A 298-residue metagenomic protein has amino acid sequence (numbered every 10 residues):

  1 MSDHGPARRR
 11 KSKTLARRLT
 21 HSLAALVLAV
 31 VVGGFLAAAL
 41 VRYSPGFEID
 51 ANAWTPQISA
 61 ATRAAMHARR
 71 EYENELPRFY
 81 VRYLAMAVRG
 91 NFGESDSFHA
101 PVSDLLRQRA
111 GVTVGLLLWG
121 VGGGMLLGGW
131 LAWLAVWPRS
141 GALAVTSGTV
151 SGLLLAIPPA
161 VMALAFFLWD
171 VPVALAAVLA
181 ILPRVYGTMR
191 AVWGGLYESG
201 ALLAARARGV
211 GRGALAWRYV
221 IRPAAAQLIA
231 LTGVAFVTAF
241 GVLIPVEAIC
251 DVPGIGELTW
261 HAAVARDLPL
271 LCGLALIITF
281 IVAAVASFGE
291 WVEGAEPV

Functional and structural regions predicted by a protein language model:
D3-H4, R8, E73-G129: An internal, D/E-rich "acidic patch" concept
T14, R18, A38, R42 (+4 more regions): Transmembrane-helix boundary motif in ABC transporter permease subunits
S22-V31, F35, S103-L134, I221 (+1 more regions): Transmembrane alpha-helix signature in integral membrane proteins
V30-R78: Hydrophobic alpha-helical transmembrane segments of membrane transport/permease proteins and related membrane-embedded
G33, G122-G128, A176-A180, I255-V292: Hydrophobic alpha-helical transmembrane segments of polytopic membrane proteins
G34-D50, L231-W260, A275, T279: Non-cytoplasmic
S147-P183, L268: Generic hydrophobic transmembrane alpha-helix motif, especially the helices
D170-R206: Membrane-cytosol interface at the C-terminal ends of specific transmembrane alpha-helices in multi-pass membrane
